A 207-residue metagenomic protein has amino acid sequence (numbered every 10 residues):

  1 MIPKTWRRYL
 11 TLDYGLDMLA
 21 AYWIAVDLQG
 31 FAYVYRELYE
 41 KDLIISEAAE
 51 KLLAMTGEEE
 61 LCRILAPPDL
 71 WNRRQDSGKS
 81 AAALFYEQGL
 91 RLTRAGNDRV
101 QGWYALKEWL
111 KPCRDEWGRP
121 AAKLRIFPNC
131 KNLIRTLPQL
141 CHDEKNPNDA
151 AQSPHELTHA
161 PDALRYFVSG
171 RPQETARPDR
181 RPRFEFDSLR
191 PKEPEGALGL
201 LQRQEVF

Functional and structural regions predicted by a protein language model:
M1-L12, D17: ATPase catalytic-site recognition across NTP-hydrolyzing enzymes
R7-T11, A21, K51-M55: Generic recognition of flexible, low-complexity loop/linker segments
D13-G15, D69, L164: Anionic group-transfer/hydrolysis microenvironments
G15, L157-T158: Conserved structured core elements
L19, C62, P161: Residue-level detector of short, conserved catalytic/binding motifs and their immediate flanks
L19-A25, R165: Short beta-strand scaffold segments in enzyme catalytic cores
L28-S153, P172-L189, G196-F207: Mg2+-dependent endonuclease catalytic cores in nucleic-acid-processing enzymes, primarily RNase H-like
H159-F167: Stable alpha-helical structural segments in soluble proteins, enriched in small hydrophobic residues
